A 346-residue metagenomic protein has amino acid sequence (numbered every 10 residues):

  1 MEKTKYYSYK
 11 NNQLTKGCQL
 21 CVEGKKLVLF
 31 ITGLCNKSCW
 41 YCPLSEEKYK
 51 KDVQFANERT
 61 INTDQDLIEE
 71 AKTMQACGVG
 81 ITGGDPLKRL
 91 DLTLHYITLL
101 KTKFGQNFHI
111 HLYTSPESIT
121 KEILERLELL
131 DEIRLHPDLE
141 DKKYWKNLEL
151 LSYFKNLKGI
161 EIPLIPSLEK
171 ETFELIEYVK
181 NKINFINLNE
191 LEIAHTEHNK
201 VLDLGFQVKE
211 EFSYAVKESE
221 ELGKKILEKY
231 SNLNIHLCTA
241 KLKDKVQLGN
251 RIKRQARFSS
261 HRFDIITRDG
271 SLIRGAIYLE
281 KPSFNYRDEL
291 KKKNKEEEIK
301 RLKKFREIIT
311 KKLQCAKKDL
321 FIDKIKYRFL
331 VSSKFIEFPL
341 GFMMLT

Functional and structural regions predicted by a protein language model:
M1-N11, S259-H261, I265-T346: Radical SAM enzyme core and accessory elements
E2-Y6, T15, Q19-T60: Canonical Radical SAM [4Fe-4S] cluster-binding loop centered on the CxxxCxxC motif and its immediate flanking residues
E47-I61, M74-R89, G105-I119, L127-K143 (+2 more regions): Core AdoMet radical
T63-I68, S118-E125, E169-I176: Short, acidic/polar
A71, L100, L124-L127, L151 (+1 more regions): Generic structural signal for hydrophobic
R89-I97, E140-L151: Active-site-adjacent beta->alpha loops and helix N-cap segments on the catalytic face of soluble alpha/beta enzymes
T93-T102, T172, T239-R262: Short, electropositive alpha-helical surface patch
N147-V246, R262-I273: Conserved C-terminal portion of the radical SAM core fold that forms the substrate/S-adenosylmethionine-binding
